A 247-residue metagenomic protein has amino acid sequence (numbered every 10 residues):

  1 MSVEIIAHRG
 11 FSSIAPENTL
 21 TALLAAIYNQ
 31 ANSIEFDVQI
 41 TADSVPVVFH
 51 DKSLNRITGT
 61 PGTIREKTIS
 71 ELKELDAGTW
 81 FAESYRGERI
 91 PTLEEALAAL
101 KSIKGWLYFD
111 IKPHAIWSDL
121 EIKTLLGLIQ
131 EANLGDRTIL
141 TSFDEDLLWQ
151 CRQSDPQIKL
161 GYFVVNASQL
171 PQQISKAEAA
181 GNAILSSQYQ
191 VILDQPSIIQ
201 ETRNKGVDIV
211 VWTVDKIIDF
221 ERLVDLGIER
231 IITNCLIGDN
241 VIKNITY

Functional and structural regions predicted by a protein language model:
M1-Y247: Phosphate-group recognition and catalysis centered on beta-loop-alpha active-site segments
